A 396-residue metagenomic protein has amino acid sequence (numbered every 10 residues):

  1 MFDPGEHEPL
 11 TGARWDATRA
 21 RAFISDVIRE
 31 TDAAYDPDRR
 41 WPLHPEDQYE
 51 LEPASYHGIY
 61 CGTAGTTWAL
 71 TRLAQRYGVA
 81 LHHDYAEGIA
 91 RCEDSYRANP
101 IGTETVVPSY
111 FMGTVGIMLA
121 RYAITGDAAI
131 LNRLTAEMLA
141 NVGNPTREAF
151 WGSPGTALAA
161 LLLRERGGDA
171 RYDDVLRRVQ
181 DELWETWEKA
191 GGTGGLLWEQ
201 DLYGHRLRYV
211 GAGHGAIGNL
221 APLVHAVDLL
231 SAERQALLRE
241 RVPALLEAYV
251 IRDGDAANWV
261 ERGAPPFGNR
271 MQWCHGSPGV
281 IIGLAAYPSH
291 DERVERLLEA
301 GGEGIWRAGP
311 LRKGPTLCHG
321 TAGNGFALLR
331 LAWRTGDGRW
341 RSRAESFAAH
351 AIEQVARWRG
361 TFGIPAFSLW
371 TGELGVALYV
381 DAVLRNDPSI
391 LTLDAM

Functional and structural regions predicted by a protein language model:
M1-A34, H225, L229, A286 (+7 more regions): Terminal, non-catalytic domain-edge segments
M1-D16, A64-A80, G116-G126, A157-D169 (+4 more regions): Well-ordered alpha-helical scaffold segments within catalytic/enzyme domains
M1-T63, W68-R72, R76-E87, D174-G192: Low-complexity, Ser/Thr/Pro/Gly-enriched N-terminal "stalk/linker" regions
A22-R40, D84-T103, G126-T146, V175-L196 (+3 more regions): Long, well-ordered core segments of solenoidal/helical folds
R40-T63, Y96-T114, N141-S153, D201-I217 (+3 more regions): Solvent-exposed loop and edge beta-strand segments that line ligand/cofactor-binding and catalytic clefts
L119-Y122, N132-L139, P154-E165, R177 (+2 more regions): A broadly conserved amphipathic alpha-helix scaffold signal in soluble, globular proteins
A170-S289, E295: Extended ligand-binding clefts on enzyme/binding-domain cores
R270, P278, G283-G314, L329-R339: Helix-coil-helix junctions within alpha-helical repeat/solenoid scaffolds
